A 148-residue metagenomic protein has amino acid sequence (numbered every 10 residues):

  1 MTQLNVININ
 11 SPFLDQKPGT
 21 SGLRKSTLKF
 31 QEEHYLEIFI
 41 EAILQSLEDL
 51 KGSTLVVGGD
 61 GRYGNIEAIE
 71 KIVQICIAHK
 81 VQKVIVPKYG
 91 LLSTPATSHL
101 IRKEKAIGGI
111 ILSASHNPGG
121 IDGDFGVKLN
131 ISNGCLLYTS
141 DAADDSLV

Functional and structural regions predicted by a protein language model:
T2-I75: An N-terminal, well-structured beta->alpha segment
P18-T20, S115, A143: Single, functionally critical "micro-switch" positions that shape active/binding sites and transmembrane helices
T20, T94, T139: Ser/Thr-centric signal marking residues that sit in or immediately flank functional binding/regulatory motifs
L28-Q31, Y89, L137: Pocket-edge positions in alpha/beta enzyme catalytic cores
S46, K103, D145: Active-site catalytic microenvironments for nucleophilic, acid-base chemistry
L50-G134: Ferredoxin-reductase
D60, D141-D144: Acidic active-site catalytic centers that drive phospho-/nucleotidyl reactions and related ester hydrolyses
Y138, D145-V148: Single conserved hydrophobic/aromatic residue that forms the stacking wall/gate of nucleotide- or nucleobase-binding
